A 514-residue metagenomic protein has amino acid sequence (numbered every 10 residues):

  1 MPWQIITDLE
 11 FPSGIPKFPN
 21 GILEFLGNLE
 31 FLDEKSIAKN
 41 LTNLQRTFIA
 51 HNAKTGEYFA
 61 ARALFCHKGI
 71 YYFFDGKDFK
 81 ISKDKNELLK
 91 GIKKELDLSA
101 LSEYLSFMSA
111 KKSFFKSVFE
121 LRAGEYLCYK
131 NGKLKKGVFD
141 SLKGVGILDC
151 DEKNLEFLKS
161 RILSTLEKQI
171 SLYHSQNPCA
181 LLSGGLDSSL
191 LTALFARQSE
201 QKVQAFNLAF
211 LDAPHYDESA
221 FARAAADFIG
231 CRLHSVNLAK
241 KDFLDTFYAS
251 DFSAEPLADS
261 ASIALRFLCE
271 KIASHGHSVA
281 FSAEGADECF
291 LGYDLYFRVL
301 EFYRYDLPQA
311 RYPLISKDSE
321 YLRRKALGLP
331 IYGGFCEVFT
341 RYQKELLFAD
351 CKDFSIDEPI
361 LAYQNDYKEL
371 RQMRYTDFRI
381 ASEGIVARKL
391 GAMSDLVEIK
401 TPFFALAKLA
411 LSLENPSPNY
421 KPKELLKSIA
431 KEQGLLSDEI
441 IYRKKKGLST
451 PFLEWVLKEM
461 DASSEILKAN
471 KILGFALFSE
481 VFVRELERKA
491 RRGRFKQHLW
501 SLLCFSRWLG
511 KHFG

Functional and structural regions predicted by a protein language model:
M1-I5, K90, V118-R122, V279 (+2 more regions): Adenosyl-5′-phosphate
M1-T246, L503: Cysteine-centered catalytic environments shared across enzyme families
W3-F25, L29-L41, A50, K94 (+8 more regions): Hydrophobic transmembrane signal anchors and adjacent membrane-proximal interface regions, especially in viral
T55-F59, V145-S355, L390-G434, H498 (+1 more regions): ATP-dependent adenylate-handling active sites, centered on carboxylate activation for C-N bond formation
H67, K85, K112-V118, N131 (+11 more regions): Generic secondary-structure boundary/loop-capping signal
G69-I70, K111, R122-A123, P256 (+4 more regions): Proline-rich low-complexity regions
K80, F107-S113, P178, A249 (+5 more regions): Short, functionally important structural connectors and interaction interfaces within domains
V118, F139, L257, F290-Y293 (+1 more regions): Short clusters of hydrophobic/aromatic residues that line enzyme substrate/ligand-binding pockets
